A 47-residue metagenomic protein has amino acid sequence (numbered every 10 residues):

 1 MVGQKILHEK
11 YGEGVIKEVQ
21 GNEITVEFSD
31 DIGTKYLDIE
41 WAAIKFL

Functional and structural regions predicted by a protein language model:
M1, Q20-N22: A short, compositionally biased
M1-H8: Short coil-to-beta transition motif at edge beta-strands of beta-rich domains
I6, G14-I16: Conserved hydrophobic positions within beta-strands
G12-G14, E23: A generic structural signal for ordered secondary structure
E23-K45: A short macromolecule-binding patch
